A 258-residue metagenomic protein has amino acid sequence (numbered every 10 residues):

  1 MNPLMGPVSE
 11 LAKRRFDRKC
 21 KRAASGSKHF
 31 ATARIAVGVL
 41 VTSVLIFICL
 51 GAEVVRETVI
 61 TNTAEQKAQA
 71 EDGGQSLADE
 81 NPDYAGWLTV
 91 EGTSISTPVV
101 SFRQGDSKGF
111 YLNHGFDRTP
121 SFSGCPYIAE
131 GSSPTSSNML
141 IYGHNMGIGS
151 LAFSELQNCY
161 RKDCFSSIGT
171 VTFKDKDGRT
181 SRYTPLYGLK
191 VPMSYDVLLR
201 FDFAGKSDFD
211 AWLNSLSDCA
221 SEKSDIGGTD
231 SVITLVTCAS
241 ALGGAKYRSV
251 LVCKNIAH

Functional and structural regions predicted by a protein language model:
M1-T32: N-terminal Lys/Arg-rich, disordered targeting/topogenic segments
R34-G51: Hydrophobic membrane-insertion alpha-helices, especially the h-region of bacterial N-terminal signal peptides
F47-H258: Solvent-exposed, non-transmembrane regions of membrane-associated and secreted proteins
